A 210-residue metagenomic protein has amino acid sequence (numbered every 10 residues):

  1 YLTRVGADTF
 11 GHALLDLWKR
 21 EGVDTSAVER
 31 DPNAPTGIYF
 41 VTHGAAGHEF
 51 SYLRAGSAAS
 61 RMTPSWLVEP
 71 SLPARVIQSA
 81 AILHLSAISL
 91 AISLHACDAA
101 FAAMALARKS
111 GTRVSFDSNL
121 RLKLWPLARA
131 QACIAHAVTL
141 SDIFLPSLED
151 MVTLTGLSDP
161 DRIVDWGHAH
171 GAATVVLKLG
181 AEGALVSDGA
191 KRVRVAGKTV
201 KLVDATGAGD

Functional and structural regions predicted by a protein language model:
T3-A87: Conserved N-terminal subdomain of the carbohydrate kinase-like
L17-R20, G44-A46, Q131-I134, D161-V164 (+1 more regions): Short, hinge-like loop/turn segments at secondary-structure boundaries
A45, G56, L120-L122, G180-E182 (+1 more regions): Glycine-rich beta-alpha junction loops
L72-Q78, A135-V138, A169: A short, aliphatic-rich alpha-helical micro-motif
I82-W166, E182-A184: Conserved beta-alpha-beta core of the PfkB/ribokinase-like small-molecule kinase fold
A105-K109, G156-D210: Conserved phosphate-binding/catalytic region of the ribokinase-like
